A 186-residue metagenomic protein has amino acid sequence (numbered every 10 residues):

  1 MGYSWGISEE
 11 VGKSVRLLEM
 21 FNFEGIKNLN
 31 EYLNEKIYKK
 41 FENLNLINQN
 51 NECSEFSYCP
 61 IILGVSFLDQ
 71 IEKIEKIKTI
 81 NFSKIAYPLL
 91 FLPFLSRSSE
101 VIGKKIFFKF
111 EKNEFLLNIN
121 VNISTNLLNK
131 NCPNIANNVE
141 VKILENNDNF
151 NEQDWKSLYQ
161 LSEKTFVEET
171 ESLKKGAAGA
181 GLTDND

Functional and structural regions predicted by a protein language model:
G2, G6, G12, G25 (+3 more regions): Residue-identity detector for glycine
G2-Y3, N22, G103, N120-N122 (+1 more regions): Glycine-centered secondary-structure boundary/capping sites
Y3-K39: N-terminal interaction modules that seed assembly of large macromolecular complexes
S4, A86-P88, N151: Short, structured coil/loop segments at alpha-helix boundaries
E9-V15, I61-I71, L128, P133 (+1 more regions): Aromatic-enriched hydrophobic runs in primary sequence
G12-V15, K78, K84, K175 (+2 more regions): Generic ordered-secondary-structure signal
I26, E31-T125: A glycine-rich, acidic short-motif signal
N126-D186: Extended, charged low-complexity segments that frequently continue into or abut oligomerization scaffolds
